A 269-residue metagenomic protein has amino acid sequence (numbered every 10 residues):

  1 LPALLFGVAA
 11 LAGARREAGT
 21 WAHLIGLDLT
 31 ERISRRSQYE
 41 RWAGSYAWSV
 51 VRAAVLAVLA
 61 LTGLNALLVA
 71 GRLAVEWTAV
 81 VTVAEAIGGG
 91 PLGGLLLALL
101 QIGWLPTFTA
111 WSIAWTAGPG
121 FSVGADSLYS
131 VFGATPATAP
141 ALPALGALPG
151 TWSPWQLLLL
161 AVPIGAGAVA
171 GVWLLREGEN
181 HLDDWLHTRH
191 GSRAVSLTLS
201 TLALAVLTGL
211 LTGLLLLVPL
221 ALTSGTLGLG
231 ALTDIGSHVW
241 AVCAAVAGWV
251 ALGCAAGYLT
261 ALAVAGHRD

Functional and structural regions predicted by a protein language model:
L1, T82-I164, L220-D269: Long, glycine/tryptophan/cysteine-rich extracytoplasmic
L1-L27, V58-V69, L73: Transmembrane-helix bundle segments that line or gate the permeation/cavity pathway in multi-pass membrane proteins
A3, G44-T62, G94-G103, S196-L207: Alpha-helical transmembrane segments and their helix-start/interface "positive-inside/aromatic belt" motifs in integral
E17-W42, W77-I87: Short, flexible helix-coil linker/hinge segments at the edges of structured domains or between repeats
T20-S34, W185-S196, V264-D269: Short, highly charged, low-complexity non-transmembrane loops/tails of multi-pass membrane proteins
I33-V51, G89, T188-L197: Cytosolic juxtamembrane amphipathic/interface segments immediately preceding and feeding into a transmembrane helix
L56-E76, T212-G225: Alpha-helical transmembrane segments and their membrane-interface junctions in multi-pass membrane proteins
L159-L211, L215, A247, A251: Basic, amphipathic N-terminal segments
